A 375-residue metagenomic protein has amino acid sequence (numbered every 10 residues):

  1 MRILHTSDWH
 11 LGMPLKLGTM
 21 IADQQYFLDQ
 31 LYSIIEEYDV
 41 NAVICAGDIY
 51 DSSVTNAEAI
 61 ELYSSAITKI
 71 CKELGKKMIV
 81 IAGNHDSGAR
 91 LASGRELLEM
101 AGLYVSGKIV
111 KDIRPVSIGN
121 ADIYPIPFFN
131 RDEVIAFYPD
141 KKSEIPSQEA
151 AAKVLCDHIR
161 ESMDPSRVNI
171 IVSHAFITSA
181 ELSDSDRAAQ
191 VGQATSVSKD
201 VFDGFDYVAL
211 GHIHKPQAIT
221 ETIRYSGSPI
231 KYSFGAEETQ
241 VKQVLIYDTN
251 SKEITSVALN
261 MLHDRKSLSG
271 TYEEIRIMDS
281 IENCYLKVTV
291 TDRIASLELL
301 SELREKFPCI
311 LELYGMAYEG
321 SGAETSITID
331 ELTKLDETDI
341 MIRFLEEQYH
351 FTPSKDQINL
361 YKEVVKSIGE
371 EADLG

Functional and structural regions predicted by a protein language model:
M1-T68, G75, I171, N359 (+2 more regions): N-terminal active-site segment of His-dependent metallophosphoesterases
R2, K77, Y104, D122 (+3 more regions): Conserved beta-strand segments of alpha/beta enzyme cores
D8, L28, V43, D48 (+8 more regions): Divalent metal-coordination and catalytic microenvironments
E37, A42, D248-G375: Accessory, non-catalytic peripheral segments of nucleic-acid enzymes
T55, A82-A218: His/Asp/Glu-rich metal-coordinating catalytic cores of metallo-dependent phosphodiesterases/hydrolases acting on
L62-L74, A194-G204: Catalytic-core regions built around general acid/base machinery
K72-M78, R167: A short helix->loop->beta-strand "cap" motif at the edges of active sites that frequently abuts
K199-D200, D206-M261: A conserved active-site cap/scaffold subdomain adjacent to cofactor or substrate pockets
